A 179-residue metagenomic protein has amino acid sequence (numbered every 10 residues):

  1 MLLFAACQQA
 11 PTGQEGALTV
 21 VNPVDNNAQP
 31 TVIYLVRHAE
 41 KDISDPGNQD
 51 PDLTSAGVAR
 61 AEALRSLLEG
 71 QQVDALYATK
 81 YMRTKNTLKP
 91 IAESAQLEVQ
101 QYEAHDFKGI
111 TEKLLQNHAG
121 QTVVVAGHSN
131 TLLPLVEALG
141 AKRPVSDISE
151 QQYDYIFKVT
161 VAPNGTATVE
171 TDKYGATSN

Functional and structural regions predicted by a protein language model:
L3-A6: C-terminal motif of bacterial Sec signal peptides marking the signal peptidase cleavage site
A10, E15, V20-K113, N117 (+4 more regions): Active-site-proximal alpha-helix that buttresses catalytic centers in soluble enzyme cores
I33, A119-G127: Generic beta-sheet signal
